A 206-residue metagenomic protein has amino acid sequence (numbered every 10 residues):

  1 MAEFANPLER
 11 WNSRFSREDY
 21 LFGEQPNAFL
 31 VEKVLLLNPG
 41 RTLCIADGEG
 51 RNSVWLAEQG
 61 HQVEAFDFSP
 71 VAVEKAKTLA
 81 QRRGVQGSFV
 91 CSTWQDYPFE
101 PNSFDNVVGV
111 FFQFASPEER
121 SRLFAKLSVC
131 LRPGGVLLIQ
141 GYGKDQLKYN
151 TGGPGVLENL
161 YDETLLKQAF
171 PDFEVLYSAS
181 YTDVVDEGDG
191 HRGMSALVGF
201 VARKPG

Functional and structural regions predicted by a protein language model:
M1-L37: Conserved class I S-adenosyl-L-methionine
P39-G48: Conserved class I S-adenosyl-L-methionine
S69-V71: Conserved SAM/SAH-binding beta-strand->alpha-helix loop
A76-K77: Conserved SAM-binding loop
R83-Q95: Conserved SAM-binding strand-loop segment of SAM-dependent methyltransferases
Q95-N106: A short acidic, Gly/Pro-enriched loop at the edge of an enzyme's catalytic core that lines a small-molecule cofactor
F114-L127: A short, conserved alpha-helix within the catalytic core of class I
G134-Y142: Conserved beta-strand signature within the Rossmann-like core of class I S-adenosyl-L-methionine
